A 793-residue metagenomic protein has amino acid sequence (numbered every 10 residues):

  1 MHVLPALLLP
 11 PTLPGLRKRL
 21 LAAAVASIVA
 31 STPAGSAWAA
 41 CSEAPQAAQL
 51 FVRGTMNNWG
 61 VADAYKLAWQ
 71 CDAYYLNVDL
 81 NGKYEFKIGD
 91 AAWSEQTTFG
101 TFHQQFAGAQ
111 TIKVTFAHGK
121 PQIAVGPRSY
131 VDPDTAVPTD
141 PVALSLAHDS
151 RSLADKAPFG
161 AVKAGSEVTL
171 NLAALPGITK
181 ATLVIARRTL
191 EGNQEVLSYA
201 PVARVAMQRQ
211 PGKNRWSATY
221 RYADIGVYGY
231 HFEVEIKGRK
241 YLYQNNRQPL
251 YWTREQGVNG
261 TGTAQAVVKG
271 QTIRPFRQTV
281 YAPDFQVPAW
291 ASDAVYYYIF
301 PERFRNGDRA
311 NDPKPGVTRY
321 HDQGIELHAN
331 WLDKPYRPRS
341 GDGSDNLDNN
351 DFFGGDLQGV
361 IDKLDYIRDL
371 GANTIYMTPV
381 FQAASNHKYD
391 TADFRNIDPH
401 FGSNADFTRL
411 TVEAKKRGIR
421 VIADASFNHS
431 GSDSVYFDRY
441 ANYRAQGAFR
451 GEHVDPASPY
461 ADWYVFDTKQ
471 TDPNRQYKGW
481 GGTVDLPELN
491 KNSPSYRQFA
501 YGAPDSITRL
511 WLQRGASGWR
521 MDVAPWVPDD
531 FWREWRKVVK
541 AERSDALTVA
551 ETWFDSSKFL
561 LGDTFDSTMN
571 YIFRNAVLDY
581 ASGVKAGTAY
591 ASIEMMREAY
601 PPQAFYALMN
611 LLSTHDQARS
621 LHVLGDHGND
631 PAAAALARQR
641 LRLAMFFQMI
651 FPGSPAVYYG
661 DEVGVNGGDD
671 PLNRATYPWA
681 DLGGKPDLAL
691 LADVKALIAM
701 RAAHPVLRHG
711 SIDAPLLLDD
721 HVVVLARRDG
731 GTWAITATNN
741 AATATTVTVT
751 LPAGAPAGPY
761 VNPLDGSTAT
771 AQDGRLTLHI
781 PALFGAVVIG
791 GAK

Functional and structural regions predicted by a protein language model:
C41-K83, A91-F106, A173-I225, E235-Q256: Aromatic-rich carbohydrate-binding modules that target alpha-glucans
W93-A124, N246-V267, A771: Structured interaction patches on ligand/partner-binding surfaces of diverse proteins
T115-I123, V295, A771-K793: C-terminal beta-strand-rich structural cap/linker in extracellular carbohydrate-active enzymes
V131-G177, A264-A282, Q286-A289: Non-catalytic, glycine-rich low-complexity segments
A157-G160, S166-N171, P715-A753: Carbohydrate-binding surface patches
G192, T408-R420, N428-A445, S506-R509 (+7 more regions): Active-site-proximal helices and loops of the catalytic beta/alpha 8
A294, P301-T374, P379-R514, W535 (+2 more regions): Substrate-binding/active-site clefts of carbohydrate-active enzymes
A604-A634: Active-site clefts of carbohydrate-active enzymes
